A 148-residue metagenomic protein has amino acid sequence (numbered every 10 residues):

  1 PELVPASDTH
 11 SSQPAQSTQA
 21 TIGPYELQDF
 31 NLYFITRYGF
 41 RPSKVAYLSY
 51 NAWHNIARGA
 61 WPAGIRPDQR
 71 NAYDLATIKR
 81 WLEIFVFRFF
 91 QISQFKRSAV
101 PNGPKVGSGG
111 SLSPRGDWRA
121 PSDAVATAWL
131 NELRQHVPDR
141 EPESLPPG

Functional and structural regions predicted by a protein language model:
P1-G148: ATP/NTP-dependent adenylation/nucleotidyl-transfer catalytic domains that generate, transfer, or process NMP-activated
